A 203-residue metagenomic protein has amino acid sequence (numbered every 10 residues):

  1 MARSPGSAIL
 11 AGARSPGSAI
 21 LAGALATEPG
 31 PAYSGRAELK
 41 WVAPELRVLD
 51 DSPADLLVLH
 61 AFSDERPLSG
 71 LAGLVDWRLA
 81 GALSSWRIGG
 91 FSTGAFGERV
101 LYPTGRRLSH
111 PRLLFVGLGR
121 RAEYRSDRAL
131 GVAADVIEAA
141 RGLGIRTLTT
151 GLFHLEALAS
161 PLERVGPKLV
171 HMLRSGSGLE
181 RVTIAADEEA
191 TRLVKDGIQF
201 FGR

Functional and structural regions predicted by a protein language model:
A2-R3, G17-R203: Glycine-/small-residue-enriched capping loops at alpha/beta junctions
L10-A11, T27: Intrinsic disorder/low-complexity signal
